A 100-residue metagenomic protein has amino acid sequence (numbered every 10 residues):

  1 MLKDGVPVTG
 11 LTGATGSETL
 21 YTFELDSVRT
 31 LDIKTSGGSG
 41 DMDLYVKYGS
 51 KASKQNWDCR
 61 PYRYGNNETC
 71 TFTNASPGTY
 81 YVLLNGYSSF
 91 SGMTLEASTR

Functional and structural regions predicted by a protein language model:
M1-G13: Boundary/junction segments of secreted and surface-exposed precursor proteins
L2, L84-G86: Noncatalytic linker/hinge segments flanking ATPase motor cores
P7, T19, N67-T69: Short structured motifs
L11-N56, A75-T79, G86-F90, T99-R100: Acidic, Ser/Thr/Pro-rich low-complexity intrinsically disordered segments
R60-Y64: Short beta-strand segments within Ig-like beta-sandwich modules, predominantly Fibronectin type-III
G65-A75: Beta-sandwich interaction modules
G92-T94: Eukaryotic complex-assembly/interaction regions
